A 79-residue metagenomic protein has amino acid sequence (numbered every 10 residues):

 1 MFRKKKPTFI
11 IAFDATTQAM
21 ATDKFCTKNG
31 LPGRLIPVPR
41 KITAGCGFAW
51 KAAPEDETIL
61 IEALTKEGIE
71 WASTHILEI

Functional and structural regions predicted by a protein language model:
M1-K5: Solvent-exposed alpha-helices and their adjacent loops that cap or buttress functional pockets in soluble metabolic
K6, G45-G47, I69: Short connector loops at helix/strand junctions that flank enzyme active sites, especially segments positioning acidic
K6-F9, H75: Short helix-onset patch at the extreme N-terminus, typifying the N->h transition of secretory signal peptides
I10, D14-I59: Amphipathic, hydrophobic secondary-structure cores in small proteins
P54-I79: C-terminal structural segments of small proteins and small subunits
